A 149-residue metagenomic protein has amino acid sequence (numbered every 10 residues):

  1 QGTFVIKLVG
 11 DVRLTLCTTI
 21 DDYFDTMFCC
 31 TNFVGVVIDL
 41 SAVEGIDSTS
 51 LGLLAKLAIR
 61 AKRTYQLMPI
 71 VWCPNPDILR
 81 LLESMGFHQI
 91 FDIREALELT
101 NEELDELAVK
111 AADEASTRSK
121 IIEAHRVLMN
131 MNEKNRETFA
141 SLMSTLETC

Functional and structural regions predicted by a protein language model:
Q1-A42, I59-C149: STAS-like cytosolic regulatory interaction modules
G45: Residues immediately C-terminal
S48-L53: Phosphopantetheine-attachment site and its flanking helix in carrier
L54-A58: Histidine-anchored nucleotide/phosphate-binding helix
